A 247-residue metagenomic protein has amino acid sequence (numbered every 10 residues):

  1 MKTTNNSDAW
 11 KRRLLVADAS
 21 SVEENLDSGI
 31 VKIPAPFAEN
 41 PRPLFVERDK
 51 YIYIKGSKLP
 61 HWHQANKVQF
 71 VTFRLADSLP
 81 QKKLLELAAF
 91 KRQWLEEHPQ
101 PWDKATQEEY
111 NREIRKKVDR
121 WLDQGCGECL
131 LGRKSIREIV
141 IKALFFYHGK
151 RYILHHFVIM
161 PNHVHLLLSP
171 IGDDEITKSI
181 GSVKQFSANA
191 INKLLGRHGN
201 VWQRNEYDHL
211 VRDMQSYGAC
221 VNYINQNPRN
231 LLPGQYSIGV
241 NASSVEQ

Functional and structural regions predicted by a protein language model:
M1-Q247: Short catalytic/metal-binding and nucleic-acid-binding patches
